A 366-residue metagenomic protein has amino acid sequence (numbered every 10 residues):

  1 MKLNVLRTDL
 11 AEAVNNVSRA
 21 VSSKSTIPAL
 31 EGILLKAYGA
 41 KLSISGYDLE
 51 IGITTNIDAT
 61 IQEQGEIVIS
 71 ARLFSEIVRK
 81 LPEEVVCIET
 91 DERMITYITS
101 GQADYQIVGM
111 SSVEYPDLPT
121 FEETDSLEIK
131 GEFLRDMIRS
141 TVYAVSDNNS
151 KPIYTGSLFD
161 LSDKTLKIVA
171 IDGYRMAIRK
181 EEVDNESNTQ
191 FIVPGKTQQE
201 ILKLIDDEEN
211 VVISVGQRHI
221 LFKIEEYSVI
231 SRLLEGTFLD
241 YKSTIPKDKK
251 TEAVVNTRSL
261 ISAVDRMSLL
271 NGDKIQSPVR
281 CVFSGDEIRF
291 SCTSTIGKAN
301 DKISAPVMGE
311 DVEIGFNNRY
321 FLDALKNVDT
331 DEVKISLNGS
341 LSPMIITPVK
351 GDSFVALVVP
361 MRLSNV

Functional and structural regions predicted by a protein language model:
M1-V366: Structural preference for solvent-exposed beta-strand-turn elements and adjacent flexible terminal/loop segments within
